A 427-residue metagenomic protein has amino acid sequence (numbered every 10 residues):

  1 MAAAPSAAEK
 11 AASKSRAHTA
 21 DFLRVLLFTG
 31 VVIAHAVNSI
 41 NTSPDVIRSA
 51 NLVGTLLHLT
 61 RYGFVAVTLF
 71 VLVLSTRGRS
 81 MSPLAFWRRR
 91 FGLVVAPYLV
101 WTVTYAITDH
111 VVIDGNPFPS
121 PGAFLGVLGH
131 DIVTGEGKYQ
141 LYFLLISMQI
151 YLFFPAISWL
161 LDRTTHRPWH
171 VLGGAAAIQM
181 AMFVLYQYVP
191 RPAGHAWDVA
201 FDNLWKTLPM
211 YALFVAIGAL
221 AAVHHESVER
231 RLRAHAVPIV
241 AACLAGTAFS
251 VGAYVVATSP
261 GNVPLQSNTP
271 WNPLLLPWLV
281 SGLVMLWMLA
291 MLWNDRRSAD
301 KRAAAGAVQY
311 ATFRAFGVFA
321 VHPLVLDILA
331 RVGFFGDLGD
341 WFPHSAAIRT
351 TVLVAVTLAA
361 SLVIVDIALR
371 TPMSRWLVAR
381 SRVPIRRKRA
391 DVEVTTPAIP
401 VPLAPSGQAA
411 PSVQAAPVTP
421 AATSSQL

Functional and structural regions predicted by a protein language model:
A2-A7, M291-R302, V308, V325-G407 (+1 more regions): C-terminal "closing" transmembrane helix and its immediate cytosolic amphipathic cap in multi-pass membrane proteins
A17, A50-R61, I132-I146, Q187-F214 (+1 more regions): Interfacial loop-to-helix transition and helix-capping segments at the boundaries of transmembrane helices
H18-T76, V94-T102, G137, P209-M210: Functionally critical transmembrane alpha-helices in membrane proteins and complexes, commonly lining
G54, D202, K206, A242 (+2 more regions): Membrane-interface transmembrane-helix boundary segments in multi-pass integral membrane proteins
L57-G63, T76-V111, P119-Y139, I150 (+3 more regions): Transmembrane alpha-helical segments and their boundary/interface "anchor" motifs in multi-pass integral membrane
R61-L74, M148-S158, V184-R231, L275-D295 (+1 more regions): Specific transmembrane alpha-helix
D109-I113, G122-Y188, D202-L220: Hydrophobic alpha-helical segments with transmembrane-like composition
E229-Q309, R314: Alpha-helical transmembrane segments and terminal signal-anchor/GPI-anchor hydrophobic tails, characterized by long
